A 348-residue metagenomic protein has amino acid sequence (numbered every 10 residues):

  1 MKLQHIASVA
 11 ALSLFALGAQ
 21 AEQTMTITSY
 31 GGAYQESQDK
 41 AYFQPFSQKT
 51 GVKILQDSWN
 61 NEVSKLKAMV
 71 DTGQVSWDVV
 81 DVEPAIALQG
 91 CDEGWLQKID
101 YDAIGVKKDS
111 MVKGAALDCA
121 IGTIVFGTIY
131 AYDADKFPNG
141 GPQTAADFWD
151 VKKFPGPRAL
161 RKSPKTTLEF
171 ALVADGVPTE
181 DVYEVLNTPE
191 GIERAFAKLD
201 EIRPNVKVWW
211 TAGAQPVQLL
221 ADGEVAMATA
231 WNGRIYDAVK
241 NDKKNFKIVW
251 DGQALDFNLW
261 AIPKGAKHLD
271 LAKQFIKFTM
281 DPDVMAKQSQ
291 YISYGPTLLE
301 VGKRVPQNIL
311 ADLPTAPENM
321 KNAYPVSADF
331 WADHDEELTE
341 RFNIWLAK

Functional and structural regions predicted by a protein language model:
M1-Q20: Gram-negative bacterial Sec-dependent N-terminal signal peptides
E22-Q89: Early extracytoplasmic/lumenal segment of secretory-pathway proteins
G32-S37, V75-W77, V82-Q215: Extracytoplasmic ligand-binding site segments that recognize negatively charged/polar headgroups
L66, G90, L219-A221, I262: Hydrophobic residues within well-ordered alpha-helices
A87-Q89, M227-K244: A ligand-binding cleft/hinge motif common to bilobed small-molecule-binding domains
D109, F126, E193, A197-I202 (+1 more regions): Periplasmic-binding protein-like
N258, P263-A323: Mature extracytoplasmic/periplasmic domains
E318-K348: Conserved C-terminal helix/tail region of periplasmic/extracytoplasmic solute-binding proteins
